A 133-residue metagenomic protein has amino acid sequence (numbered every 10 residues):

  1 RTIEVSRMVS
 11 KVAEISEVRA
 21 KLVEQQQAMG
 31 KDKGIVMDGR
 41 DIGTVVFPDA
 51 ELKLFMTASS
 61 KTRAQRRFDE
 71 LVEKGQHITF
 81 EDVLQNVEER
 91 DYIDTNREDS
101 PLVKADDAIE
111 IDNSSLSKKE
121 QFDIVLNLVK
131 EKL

Functional and structural regions predicted by a protein language model:
R1-M8: Short, basic/glycine-rich phosphate-binding loops at helix/coil junctions that contact nucleotide phosphates
E4, A13, E17-E24, S59-T62 (+7 more regions): Charged, alpha-helix-enriched surfaces in structured cytosolic catalytic cores of large nucleotide-utilizing machines
R7, D69, D106-I109: Positions in alpha-helical segments
M8, M37, T57, D112-N113: Thr-Gly-centered strand-to-loop micro-motif
A13-K74: ATP-dependent NMP and nucleoside kinases share a basic, alpha-helical "lid"
M29-K31, R40, V45, D49 (+1 more regions): Small-molecule kinase domains that catalyze NTP-dependent phosphoryl transfer to phosphate-bearing small molecules
E70, K74, R90, K132: Change "in soluble alpha/beta enzymes" to "in soluble alpha/beta proteins
I124-K132: C-terminal alpha-helix
